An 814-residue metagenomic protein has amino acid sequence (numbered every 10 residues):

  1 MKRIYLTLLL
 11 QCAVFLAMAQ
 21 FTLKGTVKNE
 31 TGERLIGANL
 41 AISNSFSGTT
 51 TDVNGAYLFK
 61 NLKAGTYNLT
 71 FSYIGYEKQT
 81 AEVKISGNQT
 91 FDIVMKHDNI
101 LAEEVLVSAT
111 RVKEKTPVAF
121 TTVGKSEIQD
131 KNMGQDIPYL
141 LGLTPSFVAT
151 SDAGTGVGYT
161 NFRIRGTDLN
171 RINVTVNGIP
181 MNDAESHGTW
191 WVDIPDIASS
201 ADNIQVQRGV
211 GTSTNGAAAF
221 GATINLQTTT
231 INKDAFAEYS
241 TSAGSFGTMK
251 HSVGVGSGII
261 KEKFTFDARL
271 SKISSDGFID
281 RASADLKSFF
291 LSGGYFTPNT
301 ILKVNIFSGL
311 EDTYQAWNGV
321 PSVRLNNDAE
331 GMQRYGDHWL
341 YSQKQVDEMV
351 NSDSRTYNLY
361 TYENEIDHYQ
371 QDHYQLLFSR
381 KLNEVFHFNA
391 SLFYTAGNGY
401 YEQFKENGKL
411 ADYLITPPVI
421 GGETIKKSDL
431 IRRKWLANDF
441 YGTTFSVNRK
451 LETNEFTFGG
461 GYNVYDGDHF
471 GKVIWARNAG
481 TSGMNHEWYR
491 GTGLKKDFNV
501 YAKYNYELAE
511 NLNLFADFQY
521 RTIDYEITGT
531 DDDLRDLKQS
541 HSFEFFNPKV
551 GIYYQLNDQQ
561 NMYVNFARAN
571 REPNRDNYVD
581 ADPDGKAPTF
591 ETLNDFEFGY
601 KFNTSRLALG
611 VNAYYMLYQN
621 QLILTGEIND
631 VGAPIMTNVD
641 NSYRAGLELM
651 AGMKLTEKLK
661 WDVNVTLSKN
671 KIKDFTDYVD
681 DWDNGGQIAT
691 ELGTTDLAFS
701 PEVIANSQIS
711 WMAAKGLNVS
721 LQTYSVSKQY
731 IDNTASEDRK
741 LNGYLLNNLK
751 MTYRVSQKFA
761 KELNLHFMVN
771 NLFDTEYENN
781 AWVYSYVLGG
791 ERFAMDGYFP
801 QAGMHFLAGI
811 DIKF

Functional and structural regions predicted by a protein language model:
K28-E33, A38-S43, S72-Y76, S86-D130 (+2 more regions): Short, acidic, small-residue-rich periplasmic hinge/interaction motif at the N-terminus of Gram-negative outer-membrane
L58-K60, P180-R208, Q227, R324: Short acidic/polar hinge/loop motifs at secondary-structure boundaries that mediate gating or recognition
P138-P180, D202: Extracytoplasmic beta-strand/coil segments of soluble accessory domains associated with Gram-negative outer-membrane
P195-E238: A beta-strand signature from Gram-negative outer-membrane beta-barrel systems, especially the internal plug domain
A243-S274, I279-N318, V323-N327, Y374-N383: Transmembrane beta-barrel wall of Gram-negative outer-membrane proteins
F307-L310, Y360, Y504-N505, V564 (+3 more regions): Conserved C-terminal beta-signal and adjacent last beta-strands/turns of outer-membrane beta-barrel proteins
H387-F393, Q555, N561-A567, T589-A645 (+3 more regions): Membrane-embedded beta-barrel scaffold of Gram-negative outer-membrane proteins
E510, Y615-L617, T637-N733: Gram-negative outer-membrane beta-barrel transporters
